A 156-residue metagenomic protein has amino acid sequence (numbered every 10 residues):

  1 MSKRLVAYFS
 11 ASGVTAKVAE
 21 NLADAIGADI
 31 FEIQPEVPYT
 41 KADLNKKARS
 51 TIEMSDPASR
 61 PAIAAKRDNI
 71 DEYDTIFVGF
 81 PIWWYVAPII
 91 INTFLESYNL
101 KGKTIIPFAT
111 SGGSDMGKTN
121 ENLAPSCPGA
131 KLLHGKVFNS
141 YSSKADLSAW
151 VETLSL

Functional and structural regions predicted by a protein language model:
M1-V78, Y85-A87, N92-E96, A145-L156: N-terminal beta1-alpha1-beta2 submodule of the flavodoxin-like/Rossmannoid cofactor-binding fold
G13, G79, G102, G112-G117: Glycine-centered flexibility sites
V78-G79, P107: Redox-cofactor binding/interface segments in oxidoreductases and associated redox assembly factors
W84-Y85, G113: Acidic catalytic loop of the alpha/beta-hydrolase fold
E96-G102, P125-C127: Short, conserved loop/helix-junction motifs that constitute active-site signature segments in enzyme catalytic cores
I106-S143: Short, glycine-/small-residue-rich phosphate/pyrophosphate-handling segment
